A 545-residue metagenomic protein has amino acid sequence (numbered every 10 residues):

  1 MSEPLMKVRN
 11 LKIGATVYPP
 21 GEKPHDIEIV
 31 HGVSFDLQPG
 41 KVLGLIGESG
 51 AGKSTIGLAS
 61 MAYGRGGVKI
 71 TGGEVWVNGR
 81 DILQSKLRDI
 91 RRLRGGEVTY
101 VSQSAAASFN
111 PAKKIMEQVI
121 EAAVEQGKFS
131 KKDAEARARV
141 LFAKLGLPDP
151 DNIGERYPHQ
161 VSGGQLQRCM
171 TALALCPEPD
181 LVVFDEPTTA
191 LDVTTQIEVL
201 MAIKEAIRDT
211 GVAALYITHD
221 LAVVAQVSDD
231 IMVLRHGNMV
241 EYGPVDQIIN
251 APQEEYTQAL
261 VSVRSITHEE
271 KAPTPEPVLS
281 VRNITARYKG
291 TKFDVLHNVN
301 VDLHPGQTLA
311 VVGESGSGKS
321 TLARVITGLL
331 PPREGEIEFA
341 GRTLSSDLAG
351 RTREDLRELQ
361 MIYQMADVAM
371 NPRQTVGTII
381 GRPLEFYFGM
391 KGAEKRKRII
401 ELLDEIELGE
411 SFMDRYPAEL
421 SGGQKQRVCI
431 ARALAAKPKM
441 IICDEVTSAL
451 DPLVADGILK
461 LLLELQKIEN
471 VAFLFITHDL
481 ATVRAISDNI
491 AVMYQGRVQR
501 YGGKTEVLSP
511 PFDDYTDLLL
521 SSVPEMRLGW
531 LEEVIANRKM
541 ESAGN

Functional and structural regions predicted by a protein language model:
E22, K69, I82-T99, E125 (+8 more regions): ABC ATPase NBD coupling module
M61, R65, T327: Helix-to-loop junction immediately C-terminal to a conserved catalytic motif
K69-D81, G335-S346: Conserved ABC transporter NBD signature motif
D133-N152, A393-S411, L520: Conserved ABC ATPase "signature" region
R156-V161, Q165, Y416-L420, Q424: Conserved ABC ATPase signature
E178, K437: Conserved catalytic motifs of ABC-family nucleotide-binding domains
